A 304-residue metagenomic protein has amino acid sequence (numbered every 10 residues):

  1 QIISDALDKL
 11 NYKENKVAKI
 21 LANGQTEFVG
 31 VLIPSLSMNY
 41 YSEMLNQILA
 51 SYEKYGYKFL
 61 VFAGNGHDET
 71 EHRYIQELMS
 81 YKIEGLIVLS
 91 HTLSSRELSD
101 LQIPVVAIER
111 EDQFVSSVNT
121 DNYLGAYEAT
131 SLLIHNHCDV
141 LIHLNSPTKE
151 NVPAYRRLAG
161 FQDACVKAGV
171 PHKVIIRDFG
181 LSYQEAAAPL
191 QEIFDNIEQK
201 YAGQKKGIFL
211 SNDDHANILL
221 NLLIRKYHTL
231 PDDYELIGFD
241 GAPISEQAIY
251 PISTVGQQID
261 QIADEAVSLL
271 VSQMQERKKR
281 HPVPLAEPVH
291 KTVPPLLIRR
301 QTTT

Functional and structural regions predicted by a protein language model:
Q1-Q25: N-terminal helix-turn-helix DNA-binding module of bacterial transcription factors
K9-N15, D68-E69, I87-S90, L220: Short gly/ser/thr-rich secondary-structure transition/capping motifs
G24-S131, D195-E198: Alpha-helical recognition/docking segments in bacterial nutrient-uptake and carbohydrate-utilization systems
E27, E84, C138-L141, P171 (+1 more regions): Short acidic/polar active-site loop segments enriched in Thr and Asp
P34-E43, V61-E69, N119-E128, L144-D195 (+4 more regions): Hinge/beta->alpha junction and helix N-cap segments in small-molecule ligand-binding domains
D195-G207, S211-T304: Flexible loop/turn connectors
